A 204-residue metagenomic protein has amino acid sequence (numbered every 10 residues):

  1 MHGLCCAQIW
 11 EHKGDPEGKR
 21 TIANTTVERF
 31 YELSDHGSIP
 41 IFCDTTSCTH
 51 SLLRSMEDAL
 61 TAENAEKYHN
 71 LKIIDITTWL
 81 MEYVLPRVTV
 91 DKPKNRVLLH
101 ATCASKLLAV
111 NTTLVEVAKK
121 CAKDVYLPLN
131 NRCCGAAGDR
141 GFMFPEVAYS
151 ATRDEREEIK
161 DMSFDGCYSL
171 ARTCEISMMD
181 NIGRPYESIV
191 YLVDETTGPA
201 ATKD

Functional and structural regions predicted by a protein language model:
M1-D204: Iron-sulfur cluster-binding electron-transfer modules in prokaryotic oxidoreductases
